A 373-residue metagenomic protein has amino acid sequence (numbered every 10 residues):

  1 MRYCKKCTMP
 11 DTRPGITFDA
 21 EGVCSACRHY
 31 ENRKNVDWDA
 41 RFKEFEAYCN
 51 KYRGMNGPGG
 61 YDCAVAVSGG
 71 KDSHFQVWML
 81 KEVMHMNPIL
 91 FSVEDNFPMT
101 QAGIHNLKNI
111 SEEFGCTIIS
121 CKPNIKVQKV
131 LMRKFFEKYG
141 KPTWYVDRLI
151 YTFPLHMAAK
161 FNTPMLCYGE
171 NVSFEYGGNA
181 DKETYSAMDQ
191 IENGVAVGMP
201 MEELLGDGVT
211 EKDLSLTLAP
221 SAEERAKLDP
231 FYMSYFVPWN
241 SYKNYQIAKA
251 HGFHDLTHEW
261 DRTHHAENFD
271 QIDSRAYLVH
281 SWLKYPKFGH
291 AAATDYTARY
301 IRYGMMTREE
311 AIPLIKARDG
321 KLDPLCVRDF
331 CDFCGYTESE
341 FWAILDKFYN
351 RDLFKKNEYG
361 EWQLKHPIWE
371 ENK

Functional and structural regions predicted by a protein language model:
M1-D62, M79-K373: Nucleotide-activated chemistry modules centered on ATP-dependent adenylation/adenylyltransferase
C63-D72: Short, glycine-rich nucleotide/cofactor-binding loops
F75-Q76: Hydrophobic positions on the alpha1 helix immediately C-terminal to the Walker A/P-loop
